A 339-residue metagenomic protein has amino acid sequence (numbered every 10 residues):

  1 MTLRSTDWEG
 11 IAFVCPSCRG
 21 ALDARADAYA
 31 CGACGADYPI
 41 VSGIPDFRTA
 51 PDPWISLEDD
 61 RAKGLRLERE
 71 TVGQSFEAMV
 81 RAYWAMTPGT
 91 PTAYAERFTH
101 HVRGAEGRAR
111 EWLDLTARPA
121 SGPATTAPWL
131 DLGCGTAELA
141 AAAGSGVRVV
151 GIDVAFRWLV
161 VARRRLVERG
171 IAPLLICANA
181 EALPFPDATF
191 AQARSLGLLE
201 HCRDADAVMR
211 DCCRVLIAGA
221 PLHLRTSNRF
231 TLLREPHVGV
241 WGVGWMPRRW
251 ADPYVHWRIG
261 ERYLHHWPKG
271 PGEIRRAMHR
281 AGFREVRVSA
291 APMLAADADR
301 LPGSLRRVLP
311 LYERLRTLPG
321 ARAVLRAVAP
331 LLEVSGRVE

Functional and structural regions predicted by a protein language model:
T2-L183, Q192-R194, A329-L332: Conserved N-terminal segment of class I S-adenosyl-L-methionine
L3-I11, A21, H266, P271-E339: A C-terminal cap/extension of S-adenosyl-L-methionine-dependent methyltransferases that defines the acceptor-substrate
Q192-R203: A short SAM/SAH-binding and catalytic strip from SAM-dependent methyltransferases
C202-D206, F230: A structural helix-start
D206-P221: A short glycine-rich, Lys/Arg-flanked "PGG" loop and its adjoining helix->strand segment in the class I
L222-A251: Conserved class I S-adenosyl-L-methionine
V240-R275: SAM-dependent methyltransferase
